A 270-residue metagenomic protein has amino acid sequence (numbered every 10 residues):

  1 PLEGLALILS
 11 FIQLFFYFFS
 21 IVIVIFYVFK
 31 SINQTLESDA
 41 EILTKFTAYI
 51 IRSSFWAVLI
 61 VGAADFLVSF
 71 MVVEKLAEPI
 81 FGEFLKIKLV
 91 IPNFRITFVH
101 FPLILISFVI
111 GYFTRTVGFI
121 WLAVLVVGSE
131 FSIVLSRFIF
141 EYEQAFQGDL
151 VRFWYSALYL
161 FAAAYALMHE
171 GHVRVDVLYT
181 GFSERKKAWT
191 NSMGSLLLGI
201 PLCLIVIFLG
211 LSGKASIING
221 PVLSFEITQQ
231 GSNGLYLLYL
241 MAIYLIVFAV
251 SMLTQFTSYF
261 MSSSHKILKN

Functional and structural regions predicted by a protein language model:
P1-G181, R185-N270: Alpha-helical transmembrane segments and membrane-interface helix-loop junctions in multi-pass membrane proteins
